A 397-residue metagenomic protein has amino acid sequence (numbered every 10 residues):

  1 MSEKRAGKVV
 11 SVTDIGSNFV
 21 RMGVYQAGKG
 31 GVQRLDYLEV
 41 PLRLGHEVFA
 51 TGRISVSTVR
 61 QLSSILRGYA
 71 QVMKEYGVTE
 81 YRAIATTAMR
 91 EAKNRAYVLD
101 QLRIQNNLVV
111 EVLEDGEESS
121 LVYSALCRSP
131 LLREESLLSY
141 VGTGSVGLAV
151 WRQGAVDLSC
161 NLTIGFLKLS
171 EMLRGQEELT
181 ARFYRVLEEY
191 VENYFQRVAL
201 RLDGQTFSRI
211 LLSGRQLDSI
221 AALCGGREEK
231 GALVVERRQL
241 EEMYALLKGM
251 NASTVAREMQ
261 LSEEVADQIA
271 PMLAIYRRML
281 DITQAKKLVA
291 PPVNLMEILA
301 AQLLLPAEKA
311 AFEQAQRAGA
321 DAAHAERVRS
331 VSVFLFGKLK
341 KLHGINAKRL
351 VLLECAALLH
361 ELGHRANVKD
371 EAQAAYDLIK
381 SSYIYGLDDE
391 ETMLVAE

Functional and structural regions predicted by a protein language model:
E3-Q33: N-terminal basic/disordered segments at the start of proteins
G7-V10, V24, E47-Y76, M89-V98 (+3 more regions): Helical "lid/coupling" subdomains associated with nucleotide-phosphate turnover
G30-L35, A155-D157: Beta-strand initiation motifs
Y37-V40: Short amphipathic
E80-Y81: Post-signal peptide N-terminal segment of secreted/secretory-pathway proteins
G142-S145: Active-site-adjacent helix-turn-beta-strand microarchitecture at beta-sheet edges that either contains or buttresses
